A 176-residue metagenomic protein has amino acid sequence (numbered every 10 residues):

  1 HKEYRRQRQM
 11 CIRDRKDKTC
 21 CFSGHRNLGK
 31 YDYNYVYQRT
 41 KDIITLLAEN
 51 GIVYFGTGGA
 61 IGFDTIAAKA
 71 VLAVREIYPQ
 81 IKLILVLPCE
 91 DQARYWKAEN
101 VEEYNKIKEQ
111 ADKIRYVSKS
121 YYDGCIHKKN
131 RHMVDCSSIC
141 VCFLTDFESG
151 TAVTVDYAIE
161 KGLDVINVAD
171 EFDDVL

Functional and structural regions predicted by a protein language model:
H1-I12: Single conserved hydrophobic/aromatic residue that forms the stacking wall/gate of nucleotide- or nucleobase-binding
R13-L176: Acidic/glycine-enriched connector segments
